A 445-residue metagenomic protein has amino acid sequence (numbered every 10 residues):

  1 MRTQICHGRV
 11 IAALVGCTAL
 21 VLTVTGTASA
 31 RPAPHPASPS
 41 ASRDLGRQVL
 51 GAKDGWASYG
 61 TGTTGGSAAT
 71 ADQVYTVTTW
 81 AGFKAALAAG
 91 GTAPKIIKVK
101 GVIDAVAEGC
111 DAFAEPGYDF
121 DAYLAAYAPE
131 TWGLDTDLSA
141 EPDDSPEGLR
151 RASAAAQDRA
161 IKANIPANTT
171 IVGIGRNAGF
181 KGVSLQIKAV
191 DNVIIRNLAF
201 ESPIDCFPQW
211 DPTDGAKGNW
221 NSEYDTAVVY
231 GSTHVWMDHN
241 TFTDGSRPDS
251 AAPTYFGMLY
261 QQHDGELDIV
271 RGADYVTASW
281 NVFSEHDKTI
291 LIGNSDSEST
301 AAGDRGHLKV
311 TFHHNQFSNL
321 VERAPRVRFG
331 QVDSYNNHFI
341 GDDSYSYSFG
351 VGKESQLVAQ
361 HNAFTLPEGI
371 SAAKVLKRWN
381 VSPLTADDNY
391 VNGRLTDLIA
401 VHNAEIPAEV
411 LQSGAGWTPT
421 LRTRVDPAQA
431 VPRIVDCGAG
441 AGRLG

Functional and structural regions predicted by a protein language model:
M1-P32: Secretory targeting and sorting signals
A30-R47, G445: Composition-driven, intrinsically disordered low-complexity tracts enriched in small residues
P39-S58, T92, A112: N-terminal presequences and immediately downstream first alpha-helices
A52-K98: Acidic Gly/Asp/Thr-rich repetitive segments characteristic of extracellular carbohydrate-active and adhesion proteins
A81, V102-A105, R176-N177, G369: Acidic glycine-/aspartate-rich tracts in secreted/extracellular proteins
A85-T92, A107-T170, A178-R196, S202-D211 (+1 more regions): Extracellular beta-strand-rich solenoid/capping regions of secreted or surface-exposed proteins that bind or remodel
A167-N177, D191-I204, D225, G231-P248 (+7 more regions): Right-handed parallel beta-helix
R326-G445: Extracellular beta-rich repeat passengers
